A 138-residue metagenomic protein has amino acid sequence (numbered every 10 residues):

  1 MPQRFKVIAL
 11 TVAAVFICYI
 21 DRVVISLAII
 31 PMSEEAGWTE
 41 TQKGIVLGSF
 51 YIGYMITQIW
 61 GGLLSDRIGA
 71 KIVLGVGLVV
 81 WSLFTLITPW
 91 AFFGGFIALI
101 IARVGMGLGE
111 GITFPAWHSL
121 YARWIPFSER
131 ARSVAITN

Functional and structural regions predicted by a protein language model:
K6-E40: Extracytoplasmic
V23, Y51-I59, G111: Residue-level signature of mid-helix packing/kink "hotspots" within the transmembrane helices of 12-pass Major
A28-I56, I97: Extracellular/periplasmic helix-loop-helix junction of adjacent transmembrane segments in MFS-like secondary
P31, G62-L63, R67: Membrane-interface helix termini in secondary transporters
M55, G75, V79-L83, L108: Small-residue-rich packing faces within the transmembrane alpha-helices of Major Facilitator Superfamily
V79-F93: C-terminal ends and interior cores of transmembrane alpha-helices in multi-pass membrane transporters/permeases
A102-N138: Cytoplasmic helix-loop-helix junction between adjacent transmembrane helices in 12-TM secondary transporters
